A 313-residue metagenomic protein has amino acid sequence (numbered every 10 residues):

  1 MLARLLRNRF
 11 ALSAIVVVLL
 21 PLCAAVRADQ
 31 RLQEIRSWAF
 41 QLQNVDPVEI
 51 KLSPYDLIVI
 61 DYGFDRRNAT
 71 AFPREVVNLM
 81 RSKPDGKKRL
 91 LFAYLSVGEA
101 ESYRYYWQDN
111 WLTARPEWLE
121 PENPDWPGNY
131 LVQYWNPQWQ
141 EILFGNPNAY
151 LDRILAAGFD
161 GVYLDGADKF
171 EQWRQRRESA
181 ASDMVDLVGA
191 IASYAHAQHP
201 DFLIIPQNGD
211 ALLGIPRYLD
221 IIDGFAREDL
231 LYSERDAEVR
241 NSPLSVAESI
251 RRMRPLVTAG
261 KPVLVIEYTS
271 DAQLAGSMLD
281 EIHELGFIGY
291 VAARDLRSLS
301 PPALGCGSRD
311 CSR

Functional and structural regions predicted by a protein language model:
L2-S13: Bacterial N-terminal signal peptides that target proteins for export
S13-P21: Bacterial N-terminal signal peptides
A28-R313: Glycan-processing catalytic domains of CAZymes
